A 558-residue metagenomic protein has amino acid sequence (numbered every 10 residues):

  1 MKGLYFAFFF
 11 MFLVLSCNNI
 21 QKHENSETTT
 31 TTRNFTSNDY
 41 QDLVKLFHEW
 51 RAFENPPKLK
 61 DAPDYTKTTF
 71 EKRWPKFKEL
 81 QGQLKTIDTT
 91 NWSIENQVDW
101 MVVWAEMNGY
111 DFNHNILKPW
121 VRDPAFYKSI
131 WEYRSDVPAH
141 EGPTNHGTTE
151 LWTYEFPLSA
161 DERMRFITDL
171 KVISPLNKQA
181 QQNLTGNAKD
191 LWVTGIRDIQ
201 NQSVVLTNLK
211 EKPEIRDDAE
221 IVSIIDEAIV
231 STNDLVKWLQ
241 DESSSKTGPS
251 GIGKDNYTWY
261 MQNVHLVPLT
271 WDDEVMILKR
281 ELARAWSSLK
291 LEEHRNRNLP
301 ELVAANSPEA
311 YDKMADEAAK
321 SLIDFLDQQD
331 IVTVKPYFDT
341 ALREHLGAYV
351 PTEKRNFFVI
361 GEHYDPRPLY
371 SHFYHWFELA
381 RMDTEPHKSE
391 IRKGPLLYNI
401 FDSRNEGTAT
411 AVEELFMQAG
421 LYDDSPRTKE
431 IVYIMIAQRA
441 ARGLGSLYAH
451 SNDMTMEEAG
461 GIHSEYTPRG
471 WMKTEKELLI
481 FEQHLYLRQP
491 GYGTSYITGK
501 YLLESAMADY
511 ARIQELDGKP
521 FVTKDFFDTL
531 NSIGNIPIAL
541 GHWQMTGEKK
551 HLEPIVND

Functional and structural regions predicted by a protein language model:
K2-F9: Sec-dependent signal peptide recognition, specifically the positively charged N-region followed immediately by
L13-S16: C-terminal motif of bacterial Sec signal peptides marking the signal peptidase cleavage site
N18-D558: N-terminal maturation segment of proteins
